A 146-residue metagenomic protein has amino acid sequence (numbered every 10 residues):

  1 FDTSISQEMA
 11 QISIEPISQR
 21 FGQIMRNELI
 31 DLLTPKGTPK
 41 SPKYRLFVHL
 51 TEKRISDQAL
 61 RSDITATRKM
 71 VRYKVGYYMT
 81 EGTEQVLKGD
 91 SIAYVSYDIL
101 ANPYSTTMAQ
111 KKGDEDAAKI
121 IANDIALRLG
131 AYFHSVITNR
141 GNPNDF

Functional and structural regions predicted by a protein language model:
F1, I92-A93: Short, flexible segments with low predicted structural confidence
F1-T38, P42, H134-F146: A structural "domain/chain start" motif
S4, V75-Q85, N123-Y132: Hydrophobic transmembrane alpha-helix bundles
D31-L32, K36-D90, S96-K112, D116: Surface-exposed short loop/turn segments
S105-F146: C-terminal/domain-edge helix-coil "capping" segments
